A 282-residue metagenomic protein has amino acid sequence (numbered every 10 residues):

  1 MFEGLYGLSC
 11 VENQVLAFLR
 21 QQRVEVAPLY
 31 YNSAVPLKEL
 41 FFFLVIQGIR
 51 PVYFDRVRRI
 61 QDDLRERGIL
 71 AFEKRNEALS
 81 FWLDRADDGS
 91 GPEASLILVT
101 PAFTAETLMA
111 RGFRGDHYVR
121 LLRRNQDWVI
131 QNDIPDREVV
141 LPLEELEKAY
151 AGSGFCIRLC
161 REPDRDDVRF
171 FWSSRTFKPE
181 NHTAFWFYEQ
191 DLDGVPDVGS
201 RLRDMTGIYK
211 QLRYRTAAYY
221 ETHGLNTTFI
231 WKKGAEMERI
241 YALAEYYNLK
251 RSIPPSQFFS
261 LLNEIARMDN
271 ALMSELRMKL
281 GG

Functional and structural regions predicted by a protein language model:
M1-P163: Conserved active-site-adjacent core of cysteine acyl-enzyme catalytic domains
G4, L8, Y53, T176-F177 (+5 more regions): Intrinsic-disorder-associated interaction segments
V15, I60, L64, W82-L83 (+7 more regions): Generic structural signal of hydrophobic/aromatic residues within well-ordered alpha-helices of folded domains
R20-P28, F41-I49, S174-E180, V198-M205 (+1 more regions): Phosphate-binding glycine-rich loops and adjacent basic patches that engage nucleotide phosphates, nucleic-acid
A110, Q126-T222: Noncatalytic regulatory segments and standalone regulatory/sensor domains
A217-G282: Charged, long alpha-helical assembly modules
